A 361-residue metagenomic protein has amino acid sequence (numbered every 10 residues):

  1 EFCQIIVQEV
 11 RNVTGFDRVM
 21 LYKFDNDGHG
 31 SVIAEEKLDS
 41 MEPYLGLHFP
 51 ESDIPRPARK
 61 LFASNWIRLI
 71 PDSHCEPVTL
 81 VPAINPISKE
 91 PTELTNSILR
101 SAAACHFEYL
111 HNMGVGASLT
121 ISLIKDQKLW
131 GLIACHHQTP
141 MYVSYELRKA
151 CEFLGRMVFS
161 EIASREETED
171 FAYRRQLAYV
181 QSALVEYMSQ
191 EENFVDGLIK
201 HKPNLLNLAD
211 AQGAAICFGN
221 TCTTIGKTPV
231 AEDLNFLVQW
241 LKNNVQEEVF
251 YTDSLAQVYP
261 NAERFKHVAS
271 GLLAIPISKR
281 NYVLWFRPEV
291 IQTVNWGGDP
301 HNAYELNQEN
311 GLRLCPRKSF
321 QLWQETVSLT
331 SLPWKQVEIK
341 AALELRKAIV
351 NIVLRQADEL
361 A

Functional and structural regions predicted by a protein language model:
E1-G28, G116, D126: A conserved hydrophobic secondary-structure block that centers on an alpha-helix together with its immediately flanking
F2-Q8, A163-P229, T326-A361: Signal-transducing coiled-coil/dimerization helices and immediately adjacent hinge/linker segments that couple sensory
Y22-I84, C217-N243, E247-Q257: GAF sensory/regulatory domain recognition with acknowledged cross-activation on helical regulatory dimers
D27-G28, I124-L129, Q138, I275-N281 (+2 more regions): Flexible loop/coil segments at beta-strand boundaries within sensory signal-transduction domains
E76-V115, S254-L272, I291-L306: Signal-transducing coupling segments at domain and membrane junctions
S97-S101, H136-E152, R165, L284-F286 (+2 more regions): Regulatory loop-to-helix N-cap segments in sensory/regulatory domains that couple ligand/signal detection
G116-I124, S270-P276: Short hydrophobic beta-strand micro-motif common in sensory/regulatory domains
E152-F159, L343-K347: Allosteric cytosolic regulatory segments
